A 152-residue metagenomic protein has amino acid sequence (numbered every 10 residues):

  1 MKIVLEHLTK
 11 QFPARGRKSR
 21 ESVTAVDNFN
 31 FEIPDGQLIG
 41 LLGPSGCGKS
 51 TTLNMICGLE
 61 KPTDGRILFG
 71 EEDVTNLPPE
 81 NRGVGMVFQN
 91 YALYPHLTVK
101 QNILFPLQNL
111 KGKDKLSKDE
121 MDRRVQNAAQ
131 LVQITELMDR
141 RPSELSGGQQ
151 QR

Functional and structural regions predicted by a protein language model:
L42-P44: The feature captures the beta-strand-to-loop junction immediately N-terminal to the Walker
C57: Helix-to-loop junction immediately C-terminal to a conserved catalytic motif
G65-D73: Conserved ABC transporter NBD signature motif
D73-T75, Q108-K111, L116-L137: Conserved ABC ATPase "signature" region
N76, R141-L145, Q149: Conserved ABC ATPase signature
L97-Q108, R141: Short coil-to-helix segment of the ABC ATPase nucleotide-binding domain corresponding to the Q-loop/switch region
